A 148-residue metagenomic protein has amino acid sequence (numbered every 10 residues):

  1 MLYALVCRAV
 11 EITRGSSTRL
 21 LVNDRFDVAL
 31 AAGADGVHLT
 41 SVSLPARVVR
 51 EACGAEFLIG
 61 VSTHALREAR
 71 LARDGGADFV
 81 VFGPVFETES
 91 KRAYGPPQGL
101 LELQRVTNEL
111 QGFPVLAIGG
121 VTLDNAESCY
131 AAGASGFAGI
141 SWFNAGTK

Functional and structural regions predicted by a protein language model:
M1-A4, A32-G33, V49-R50, A72-D74 (+2 more regions): Short, well-ordered secondary-structure micro-motifs
L2-V22, S41-A65, A93-L123: Alpha-helix-loop-beta-strand connector modules within alpha/beta enzyme cores
E11, G15, A31, L71-D74 (+1 more regions): Charged/polar positions on well-ordered alpha helices
R19, D35, L58, D78 (+1 more regions): Residue-level detector of anion-binding/catalytic polar loops
R19-D24, V80-F82, A117, G139: Short beta-strand segments at enzyme active-site cores
R25-V28, A32-D35, L66-G83, E127-A132: Alpha/beta enzyme core
D35-S41: N-terminal leader/targeting helix
S41-V48, F79-Y94, L123-K148: Glycine-rich phosphate-binding active-site loops on the catalytic face of alpha/beta enzymes
